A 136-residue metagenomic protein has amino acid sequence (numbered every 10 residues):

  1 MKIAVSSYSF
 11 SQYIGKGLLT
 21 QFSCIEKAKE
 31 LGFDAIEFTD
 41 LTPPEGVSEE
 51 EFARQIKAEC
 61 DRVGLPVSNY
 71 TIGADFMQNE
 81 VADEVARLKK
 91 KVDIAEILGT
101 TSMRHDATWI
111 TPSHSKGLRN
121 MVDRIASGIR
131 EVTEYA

Functional and structural regions predicted by a protein language model:
M1-T20: Boundary/entry segment of secreted carbohydrate-active catalytic domains
S6-S11, T39-P43, I72-D75, T108-I110: Active-site beta-loop-alpha junctions enriched in small/polar residues
Q12-K16, P44-V47, Q78-E80: A generic structural signal for short coil/turn motifs at secondary-structure boundaries
L19-F22, G46-A53: Aromatic- and glycine-enriched glycan-recognition loops and surfaces that form the carbohydrate-binding subsites
T20-T42, I94-S102: Catalytic domains of carbohydrate-active enzymes, especially glycoside hydrolases
E26, E51-R54, A58-P66, M77-A136: Active-site acidic/histidine proton-transfer and metal-coordination neighborhood in alpha/beta enzyme cores
E37, N69-T71, R104: Conserved beta-strand positions in the central sheet of alpha/beta enzyme cores
